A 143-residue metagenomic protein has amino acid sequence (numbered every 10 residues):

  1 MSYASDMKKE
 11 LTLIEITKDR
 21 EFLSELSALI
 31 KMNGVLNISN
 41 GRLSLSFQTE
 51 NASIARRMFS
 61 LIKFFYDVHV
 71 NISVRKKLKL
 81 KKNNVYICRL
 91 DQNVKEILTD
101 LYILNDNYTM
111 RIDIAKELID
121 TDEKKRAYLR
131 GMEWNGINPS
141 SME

Functional and structural regions predicted by a protein language model:
M1-Y66, S73-K81, V94-E143: Intein-associated homing endonuclease modules of the LAGLIDADG/DOD-type, together with closely related HINT-family
Y86-L90: C-terminal edge-of-domain segments
